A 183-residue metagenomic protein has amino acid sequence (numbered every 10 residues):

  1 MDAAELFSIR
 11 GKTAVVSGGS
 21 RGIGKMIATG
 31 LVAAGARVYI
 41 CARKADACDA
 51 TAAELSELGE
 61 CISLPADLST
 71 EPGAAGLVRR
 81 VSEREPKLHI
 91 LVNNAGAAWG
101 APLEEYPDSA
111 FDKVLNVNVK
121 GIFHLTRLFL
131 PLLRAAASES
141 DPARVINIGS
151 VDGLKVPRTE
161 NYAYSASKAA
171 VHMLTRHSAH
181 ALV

Functional and structural regions predicted by a protein language model:
T13, S20-R21: Conserved glycine-rich cofactor-binding loop
A45-D46, A66-G76, D108: The beta1-alpha1 cofactor-binding region of Rossmann-like NAD(H)/NADP(H)-dependent oxidoreductases
P102-L103, P107-L115: Substrate-binding pocket helix/loop in short-chain dehydrogenase/reductase
Y106, V156-S165, H177: Active-site loop-to-helix junction immediately N-terminal to the catalytic Tyr of the SDR YXXXK motif in Rossmann-fold
T126, S167, T175: Active-site helix of classical SDR
P131, H180-A181: Alpha-helical segment proximal to the catalytic Tyr-Lys
S150: Residue(s) in the substrate-gating loop at a strand-loop-helix junction that position the organic substrate next
